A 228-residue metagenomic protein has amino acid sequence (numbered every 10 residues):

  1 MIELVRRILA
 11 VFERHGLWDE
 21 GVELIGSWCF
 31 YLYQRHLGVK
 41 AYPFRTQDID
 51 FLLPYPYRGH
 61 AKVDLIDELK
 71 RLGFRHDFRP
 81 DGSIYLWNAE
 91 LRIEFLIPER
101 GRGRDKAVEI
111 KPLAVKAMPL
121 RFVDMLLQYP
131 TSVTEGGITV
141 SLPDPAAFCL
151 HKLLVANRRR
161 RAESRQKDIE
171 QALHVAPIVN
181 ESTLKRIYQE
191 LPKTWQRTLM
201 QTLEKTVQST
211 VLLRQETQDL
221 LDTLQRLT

Functional and structural regions predicted by a protein language model:
M1-T228: Compositionally biased terminal segments of proteins
